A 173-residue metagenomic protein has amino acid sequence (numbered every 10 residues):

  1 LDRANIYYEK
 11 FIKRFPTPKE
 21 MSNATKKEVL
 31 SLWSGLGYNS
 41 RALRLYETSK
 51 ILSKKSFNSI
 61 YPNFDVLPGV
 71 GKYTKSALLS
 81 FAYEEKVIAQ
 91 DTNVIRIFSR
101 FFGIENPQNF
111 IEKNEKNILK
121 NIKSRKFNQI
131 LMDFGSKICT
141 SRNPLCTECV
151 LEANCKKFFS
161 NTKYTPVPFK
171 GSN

Functional and structural regions predicted by a protein language model:
L1-L145, L151-N161: Catalytic cores of DNA base-excision repair glycosylases
N161-S172: Short cysteine/histidine-rich metal-coordination sites, predominantly Zn2+-binding motifs
